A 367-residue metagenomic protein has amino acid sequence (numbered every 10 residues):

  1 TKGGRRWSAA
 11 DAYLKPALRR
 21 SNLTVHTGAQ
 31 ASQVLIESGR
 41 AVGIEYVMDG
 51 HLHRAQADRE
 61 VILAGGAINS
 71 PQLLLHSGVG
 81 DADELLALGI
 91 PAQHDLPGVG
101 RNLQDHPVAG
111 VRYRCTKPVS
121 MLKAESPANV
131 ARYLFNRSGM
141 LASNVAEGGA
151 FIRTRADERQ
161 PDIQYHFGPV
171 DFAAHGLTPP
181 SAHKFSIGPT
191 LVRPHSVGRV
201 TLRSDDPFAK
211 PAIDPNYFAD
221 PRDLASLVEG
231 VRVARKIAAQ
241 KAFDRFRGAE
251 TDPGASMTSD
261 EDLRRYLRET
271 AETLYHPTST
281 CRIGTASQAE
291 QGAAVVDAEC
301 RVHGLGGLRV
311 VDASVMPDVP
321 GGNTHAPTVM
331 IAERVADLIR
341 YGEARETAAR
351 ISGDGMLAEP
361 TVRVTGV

Functional and structural regions predicted by a protein language model:
T1-S21, E45, P215-N216: Helix-loop-beta segment of a Rossmann-like dinucleotide-binding subdomain
T1-S8, E84-G98, N216, Q240: Rossmann-like flavin
R20-A31: A conserved beta-strand/loop element that lines the FAD pocket in flavoprotein oxidoreductases
T24-H26, P91-D95, H166: General small-molecule cofactor/ligand-binding pocket signal
V34-E37, E45-R132, E346: Glycine-rich loop(s) and the adjacent beta-strand/alpha-helix scaffold that form part
T116, V130-P327, V335-V367: FAD-dependent oxidoreductase catalytic-site/capping-region signature
